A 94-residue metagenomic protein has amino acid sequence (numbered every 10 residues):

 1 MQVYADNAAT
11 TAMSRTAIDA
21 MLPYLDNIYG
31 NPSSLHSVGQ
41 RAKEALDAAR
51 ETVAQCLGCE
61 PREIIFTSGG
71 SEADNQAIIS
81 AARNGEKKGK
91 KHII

Functional and structural regions predicted by a protein language model:
M1-I94: Pyridoxal 5′-phosphate
